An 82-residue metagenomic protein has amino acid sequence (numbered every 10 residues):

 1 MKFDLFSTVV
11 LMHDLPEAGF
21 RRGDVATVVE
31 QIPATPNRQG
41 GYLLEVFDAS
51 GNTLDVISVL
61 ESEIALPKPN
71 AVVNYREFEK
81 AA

Functional and structural regions predicted by a protein language model:
F3-P67, V72-Y75, E79: Basic/aromatic-rich interaction segments and small domains that mediate binding to polyanionic partners
